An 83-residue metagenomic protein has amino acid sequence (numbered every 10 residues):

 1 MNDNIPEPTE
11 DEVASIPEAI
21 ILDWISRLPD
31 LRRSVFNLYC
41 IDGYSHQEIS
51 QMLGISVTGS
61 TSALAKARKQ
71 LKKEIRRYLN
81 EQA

Functional and structural regions predicted by a protein language model:
M1-E18, S45: Internal acidic/polar
A14-A19, R68, K72: A conserved cytosolic signaling coiled-coil/coupling helix that links sensory/transmembrane modules
I20-L28: Short amphipathic alpha-helical boundary/capping segments
L31-R32: The N-cap/first-turn positions of alpha helices within or immediately adjacent to helix-turn-helix DNA-binding domains
V35-Y39: A short pre-motif secondary-structure segment
S50: The alpha-helix within a helix-turn-helix
L53-R77: DNA-recognition helix of helix-turn-helix
E81-A83: Intrinsically disordered, low-complexity basic tails/linkers immediately adjacent to helix-turn-helix/homeobox/MYB/SANT
